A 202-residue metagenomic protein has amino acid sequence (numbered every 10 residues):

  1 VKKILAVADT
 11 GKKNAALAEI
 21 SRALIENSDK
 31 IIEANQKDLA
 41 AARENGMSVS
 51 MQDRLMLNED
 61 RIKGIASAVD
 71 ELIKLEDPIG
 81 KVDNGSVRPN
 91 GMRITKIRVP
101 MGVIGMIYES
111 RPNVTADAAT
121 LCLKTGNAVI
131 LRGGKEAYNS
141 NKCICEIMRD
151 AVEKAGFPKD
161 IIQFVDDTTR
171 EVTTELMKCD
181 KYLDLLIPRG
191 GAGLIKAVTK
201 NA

Functional and structural regions predicted by a protein language model:
V1-I94: N-terminal Rossmann-like NAD(P)+-binding subdomain of aldehyde/semialdehyde dehydrogenases
K74, D83-A202: Rossmann-like NAD(P) dinucleotide-binding subdomain of oxidoreductase/dehydrogenase enzymes
